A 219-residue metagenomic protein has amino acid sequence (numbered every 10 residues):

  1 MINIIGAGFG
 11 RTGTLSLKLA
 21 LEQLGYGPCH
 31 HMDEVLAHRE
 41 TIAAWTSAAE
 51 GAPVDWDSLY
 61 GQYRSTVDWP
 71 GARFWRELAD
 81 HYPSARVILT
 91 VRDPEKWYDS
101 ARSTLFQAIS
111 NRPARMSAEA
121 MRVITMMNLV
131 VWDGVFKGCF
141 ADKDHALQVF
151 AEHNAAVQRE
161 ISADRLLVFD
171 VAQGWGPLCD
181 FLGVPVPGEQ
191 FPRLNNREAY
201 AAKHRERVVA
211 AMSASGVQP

Functional and structural regions predicted by a protein language model:
M1-G61: PAPS-dependent sulfotransferase catalytic core
I2-I5, Q62-S65, A85-R86, A163-L167: Short active-site oxyanion
G6-G8, M32, V67-G71, V91-R92 (+1 more regions): Short His-Asn-centered micro-motif
E22, Y26, E34, E77-H145 (+2 more regions): PAPS-dependent sulfotransferase catalytic domain
E34-A43, I88-W97, R115-S117, E152-S215: The conserved 3'-phosphoadenosine-5'-phosphosulfate
I42-D55, R102-E119, V123, V135-F136 (+1 more regions): Ligand-binding grooves and catalytic loops that recognize ribose/phosphate and carbohydrate rings, and esterified lipid
A49-Y60, R73, P113-V168: PAPS-dependent sulfotransferase catalytic domain
V54-E77, H81-S84: Hydrophobic/aromatic-rich structural module bridging two neighboring secondary-structure elements via a short loop
